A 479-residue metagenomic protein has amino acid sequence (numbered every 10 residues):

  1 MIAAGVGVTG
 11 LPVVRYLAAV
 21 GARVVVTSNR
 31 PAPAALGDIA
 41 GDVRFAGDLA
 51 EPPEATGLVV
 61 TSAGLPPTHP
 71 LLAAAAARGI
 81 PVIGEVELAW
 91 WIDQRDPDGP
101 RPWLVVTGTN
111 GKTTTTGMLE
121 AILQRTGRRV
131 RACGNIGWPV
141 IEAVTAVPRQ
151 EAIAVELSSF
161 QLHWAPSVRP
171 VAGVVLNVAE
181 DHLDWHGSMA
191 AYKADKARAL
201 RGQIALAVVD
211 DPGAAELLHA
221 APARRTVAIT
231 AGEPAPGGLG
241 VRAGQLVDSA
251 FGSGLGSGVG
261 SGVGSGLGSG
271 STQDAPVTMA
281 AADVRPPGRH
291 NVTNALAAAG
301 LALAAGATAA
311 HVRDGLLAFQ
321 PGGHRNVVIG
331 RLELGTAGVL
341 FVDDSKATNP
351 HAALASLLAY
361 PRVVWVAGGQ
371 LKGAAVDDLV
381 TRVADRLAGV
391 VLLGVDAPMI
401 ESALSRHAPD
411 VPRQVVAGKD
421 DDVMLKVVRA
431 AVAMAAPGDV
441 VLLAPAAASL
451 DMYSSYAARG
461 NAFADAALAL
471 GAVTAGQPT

Functional and structural regions predicted by a protein language model:
M1-W91, S269, A307, L470: N-terminal leader/targeting and accessory segments in enzymes
P12-Y16, V20, M279-A388, E401-S402: Nucleotide phosphate-binding/pyrophosphate-handling subdomain across enzymes that bind or process nucleotide phosphates
L17, V59, V106, N135 (+11 more regions): Residue-level signal for inorganic ion chemistry
A18, E51-E54, A63-V209, G213-R225 (+4 more regions): Phosphate-binding loop of NTP-binding sites
R23-N29, L206-D210, V366-G368, R386-D396: Short internal beta-strands
S28, A46-G47, I83-L88, R131-G134 (+6 more regions): Beta-strand->loop->alpha-helix junctions that form or flank phosphate-binding loops in nucleotide-handling enzymes
L36, G41, D377-D439, A475-T479: C-terminal helical cap/extension that packs against the catalytic core of soluble nucleotide-cofactor enzymes
L246-V277, E333-T336: Intrinsically disordered, low-complexity terminal tails and inter-domain linkers enriched for S/T/G/P/D/E
